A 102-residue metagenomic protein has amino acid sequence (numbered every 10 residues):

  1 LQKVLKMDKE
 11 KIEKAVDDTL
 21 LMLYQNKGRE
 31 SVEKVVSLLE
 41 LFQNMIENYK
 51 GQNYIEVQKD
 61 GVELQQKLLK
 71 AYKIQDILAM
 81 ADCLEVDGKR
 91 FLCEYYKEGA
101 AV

Functional and structural regions predicted by a protein language model:
Q2-V102: C-terminal-biased regions
